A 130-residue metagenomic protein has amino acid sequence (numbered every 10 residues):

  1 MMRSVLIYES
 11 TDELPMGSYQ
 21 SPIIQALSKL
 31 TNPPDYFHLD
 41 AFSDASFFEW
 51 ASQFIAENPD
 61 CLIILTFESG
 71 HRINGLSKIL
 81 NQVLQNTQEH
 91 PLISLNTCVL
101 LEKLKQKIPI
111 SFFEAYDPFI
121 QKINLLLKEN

Functional and structural regions predicted by a protein language model:
M1-Q25: A short, flexible N-terminal coil/short beta segment enriched in small residues
I7-D12, H38-A41, L65-S69, L95-T97: Structural motif
L30-F47: A short beta-strand-loop structural module common to alpha/beta enzyme folds
F54-I63: Short acidic/histidine-rich motifs immediately flanking catalytic phosphotransfer sites in two-component signaling
S69-Q82: Conserved TIR/SEFIR loop-to-helix hotspot centered on a Trp-containing motif with a nearby acidic residue
Q85-L92: A short helix->loop->beta-strand "cap" motif at the edges of active sites that frequently abuts
S94-F112: Glycine-rich, charge-decorated loop segments at or immediately adjacent to ligand/cofactor-binding or catalytic sites
P118-N130: A charged, well-structured terminal subsegment
